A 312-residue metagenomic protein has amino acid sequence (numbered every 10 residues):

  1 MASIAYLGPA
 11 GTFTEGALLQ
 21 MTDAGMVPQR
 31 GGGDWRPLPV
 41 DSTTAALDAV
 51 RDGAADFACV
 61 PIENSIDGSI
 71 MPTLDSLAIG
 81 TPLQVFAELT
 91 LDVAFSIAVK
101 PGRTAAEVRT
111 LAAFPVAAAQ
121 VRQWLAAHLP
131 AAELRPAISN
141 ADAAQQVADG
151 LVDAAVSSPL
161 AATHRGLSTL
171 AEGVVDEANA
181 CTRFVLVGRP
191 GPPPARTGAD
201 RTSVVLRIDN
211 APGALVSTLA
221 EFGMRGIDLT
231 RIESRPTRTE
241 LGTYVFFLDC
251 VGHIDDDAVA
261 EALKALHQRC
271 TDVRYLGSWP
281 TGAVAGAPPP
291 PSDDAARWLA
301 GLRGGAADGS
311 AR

Functional and structural regions predicted by a protein language model:
M1-R312: Domain-level signature for soluble enzymes in the chorismate/prephenate branch of the shikimate pathway
